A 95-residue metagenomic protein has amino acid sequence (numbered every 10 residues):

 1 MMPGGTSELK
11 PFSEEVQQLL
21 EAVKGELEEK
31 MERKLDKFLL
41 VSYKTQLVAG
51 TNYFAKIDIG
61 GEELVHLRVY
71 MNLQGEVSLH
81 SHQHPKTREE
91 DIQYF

Functional and structural regions predicted by a protein language model:
M1-F95: N- and C-terminal low-complexity/disordered segments
